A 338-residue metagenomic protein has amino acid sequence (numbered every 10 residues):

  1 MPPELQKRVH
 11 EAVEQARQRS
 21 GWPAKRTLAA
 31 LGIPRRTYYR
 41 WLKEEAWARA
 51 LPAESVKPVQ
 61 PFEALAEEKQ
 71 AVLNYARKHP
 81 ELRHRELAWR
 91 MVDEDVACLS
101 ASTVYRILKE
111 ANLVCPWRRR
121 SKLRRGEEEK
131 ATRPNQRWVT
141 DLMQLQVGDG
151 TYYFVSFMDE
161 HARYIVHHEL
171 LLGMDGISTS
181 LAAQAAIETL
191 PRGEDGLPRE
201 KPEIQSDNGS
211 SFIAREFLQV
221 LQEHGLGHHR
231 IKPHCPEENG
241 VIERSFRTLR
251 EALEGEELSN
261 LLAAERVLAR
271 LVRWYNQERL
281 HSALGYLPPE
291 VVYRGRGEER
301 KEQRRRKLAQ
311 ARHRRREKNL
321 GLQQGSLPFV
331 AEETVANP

Functional and structural regions predicted by a protein language model:
M1-I33, L42-K57, E63, A71 (+1 more regions): Residue-centric detector for conserved, function-critical "anchor" positions in compact interaction modules
G21-P23, L82, L99, S259: Residue-level signal for the short linker/turn that defines the boundary of a DNA-recognition helix
Y39-R137, C235-P236, Y293-G297, E302 (+1 more regions): Basic, flexible linker segments flanking DNA-binding modules in nucleic acid-interacting mobile-element proteins
P58, Q222-H224, T248-P338: C-terminal domain-tail junction helix/linker
A97-C98, S102-M158, Y164, I177-K201 (+1 more regions): Mobile-element integrase/transposase regions, centering on the N-terminal DNA-binding/Zn-coordinating module
H168-E169: Short hydrophobic alpha-helix segments
G193-I213, N239, L287-E290: Acidic/histidine-rich, metal-coordinating catalytic segments
E200-N208, Q222-V241, E257-L261: RNase H-like polynucleotidyl transferase catalytic core
